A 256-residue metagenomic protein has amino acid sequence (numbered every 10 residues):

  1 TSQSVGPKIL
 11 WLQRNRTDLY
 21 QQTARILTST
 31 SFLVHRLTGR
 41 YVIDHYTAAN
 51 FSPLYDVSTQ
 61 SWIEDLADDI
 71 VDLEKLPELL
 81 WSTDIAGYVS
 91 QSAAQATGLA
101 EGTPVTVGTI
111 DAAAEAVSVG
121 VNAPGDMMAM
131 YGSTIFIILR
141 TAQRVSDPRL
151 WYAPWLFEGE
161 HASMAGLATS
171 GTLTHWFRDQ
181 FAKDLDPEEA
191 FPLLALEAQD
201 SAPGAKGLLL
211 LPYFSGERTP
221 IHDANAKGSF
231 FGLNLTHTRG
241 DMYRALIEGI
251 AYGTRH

Functional and structural regions predicted by a protein language model:
T1-V42, S52-I70, D84-H256: Active-site core segments that coordinate phosphate-bearing ligands/cofactors across diverse enzyme families
A48: Dinucleotide-binding Rossmann-like beta1-alpha1 core, especially the glycine-rich loop that anchors the ADP
E74: Structured loop/turn residues at beta-strand edges in well-structured enzyme cores
